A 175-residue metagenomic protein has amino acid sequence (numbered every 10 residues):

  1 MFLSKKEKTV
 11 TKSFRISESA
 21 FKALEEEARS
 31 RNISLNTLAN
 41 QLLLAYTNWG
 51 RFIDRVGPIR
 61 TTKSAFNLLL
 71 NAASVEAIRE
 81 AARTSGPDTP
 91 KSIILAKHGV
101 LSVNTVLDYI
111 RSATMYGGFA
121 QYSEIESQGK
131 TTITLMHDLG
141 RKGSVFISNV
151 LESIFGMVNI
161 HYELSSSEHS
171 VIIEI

Functional and structural regions predicted by a protein language model:
M1-E18, A28: Short Lys/Arg-rich basic patches
I33-G57: Short, basic amphipathic alpha-helical segments that act as recognition/interaction helices in nucleic-acid-binding
I59-K63, I147: Intrinsically disordered, low-complexity segments
K63-T132: An N-terminal amphipathic alpha-helical segment
S112-S167: Short, hydrophobic/π-rich interface segment
S166-I175: Beta-rich nucleic-acid/ligand-interaction surfaces
